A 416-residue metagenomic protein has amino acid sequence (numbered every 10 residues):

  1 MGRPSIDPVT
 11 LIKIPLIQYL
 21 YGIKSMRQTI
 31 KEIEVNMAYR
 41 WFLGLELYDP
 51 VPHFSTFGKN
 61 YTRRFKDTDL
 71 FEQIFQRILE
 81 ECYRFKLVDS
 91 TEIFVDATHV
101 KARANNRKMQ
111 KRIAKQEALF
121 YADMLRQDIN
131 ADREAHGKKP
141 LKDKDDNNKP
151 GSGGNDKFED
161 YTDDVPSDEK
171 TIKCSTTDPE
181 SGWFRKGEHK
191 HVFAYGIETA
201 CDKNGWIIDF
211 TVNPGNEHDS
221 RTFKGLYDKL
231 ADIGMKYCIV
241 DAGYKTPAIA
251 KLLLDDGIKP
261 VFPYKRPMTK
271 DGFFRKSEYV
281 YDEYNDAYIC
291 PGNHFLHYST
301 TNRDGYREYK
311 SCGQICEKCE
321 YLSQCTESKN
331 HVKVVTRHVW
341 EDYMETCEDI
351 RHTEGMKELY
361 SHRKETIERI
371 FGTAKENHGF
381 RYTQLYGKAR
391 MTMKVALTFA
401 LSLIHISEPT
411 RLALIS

Functional and structural regions predicted by a protein language model:
M1-G2, W41-L47: Short amphipathic helix-turn modules centered on a small-residue break
M1-L16: Basic, short loop/linker segments at the boundary and entry of helix-turn-helix/winged-helix-like folds
Y19: Short, aromatic/basic-rich helix-turn unit that serves as a nucleic-acid recognition element
G22-V35, L45-S407, R411: Anion-binding and metal-coordination hotspots
L412-S416: N-terminal low-complexity segments that are often proline-rich with Ser/Thr-Pro
